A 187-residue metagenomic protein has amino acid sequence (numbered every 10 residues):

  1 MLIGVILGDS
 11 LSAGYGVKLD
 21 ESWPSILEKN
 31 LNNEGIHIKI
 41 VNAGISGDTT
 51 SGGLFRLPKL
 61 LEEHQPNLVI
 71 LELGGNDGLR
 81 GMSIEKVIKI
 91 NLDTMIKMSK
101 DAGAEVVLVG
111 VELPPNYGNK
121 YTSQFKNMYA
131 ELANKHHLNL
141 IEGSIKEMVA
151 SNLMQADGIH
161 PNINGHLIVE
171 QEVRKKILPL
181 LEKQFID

Functional and structural regions predicted by a protein language model:
M1-S46, R56-Q65: Serine-esterase "nucleophile elbow" of acetyl-processing enzymes
A13, T49, P115: Flexible, glycine-rich phosphate/dinucleotide-binding loops and adjacent beta-alpha linkers at cofactor/substrate
G16, V41-T49, L79-S83, G158: Acidic/histidine-rich helix-loop elements that form or flank divalent-metal/phosphate-binding sites at the catalytic
V17-K18, A43, G47, N119 (+2 more regions): A generic helix-loop boundary/linker signal
D20-E21, T49-T50, L138-N139: A short linear-motif detector with a strong N-terminal bias
K29, I36, L54-D187: Alpha-helical cap/lid subdomain in secreted, periplasmic, or secretory-pathway luminal O-acyl-processing enzymes
